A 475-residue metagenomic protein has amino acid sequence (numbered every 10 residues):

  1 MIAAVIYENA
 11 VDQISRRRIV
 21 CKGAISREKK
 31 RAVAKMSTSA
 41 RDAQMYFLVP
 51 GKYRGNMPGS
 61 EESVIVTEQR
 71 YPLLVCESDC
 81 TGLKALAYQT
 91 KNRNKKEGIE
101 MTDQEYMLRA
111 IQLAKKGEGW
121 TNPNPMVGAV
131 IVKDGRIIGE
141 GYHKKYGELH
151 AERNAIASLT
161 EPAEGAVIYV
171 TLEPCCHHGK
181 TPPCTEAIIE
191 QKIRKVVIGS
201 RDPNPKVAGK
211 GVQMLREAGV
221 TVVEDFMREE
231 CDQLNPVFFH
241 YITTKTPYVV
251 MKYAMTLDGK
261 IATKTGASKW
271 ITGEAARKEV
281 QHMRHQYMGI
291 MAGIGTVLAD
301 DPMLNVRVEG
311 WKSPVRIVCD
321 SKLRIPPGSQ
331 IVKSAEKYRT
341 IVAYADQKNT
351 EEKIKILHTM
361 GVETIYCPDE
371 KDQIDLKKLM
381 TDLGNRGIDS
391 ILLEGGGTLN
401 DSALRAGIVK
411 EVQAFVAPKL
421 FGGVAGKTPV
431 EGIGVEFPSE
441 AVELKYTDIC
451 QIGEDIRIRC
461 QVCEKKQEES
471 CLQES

Functional and structural regions predicted by a protein language model:
V5-I6, E28, A40-Q44, G51 (+1 more regions): Intrinsic low-complexity, disordered N-terminal segments enriched in polar/charged/small residues
A10, A40-A43, E77, T81: Short hydrophobic alpha-helical segments enriched in small aliphatic residues
Y88-E100: Short, Lys/Arg-enriched N-terminal segments with co-localized hydrophobic residues within the first ~10-30 amino acids
E97-E148: Flexible, acidic/Gly-rich N-terminal and inter-domain linker regions that tether and position cofactor-handling modules
T102-L108, L113-G117, N122-N124, A163 (+3 more regions): Enzymes that bind and transform nitrogen-containing heteroaromatic metabolites
I131-E230, V315, I341, D346-K348 (+1 more regions): Zn2+-dependent cytidine deaminase-like catalytic core
